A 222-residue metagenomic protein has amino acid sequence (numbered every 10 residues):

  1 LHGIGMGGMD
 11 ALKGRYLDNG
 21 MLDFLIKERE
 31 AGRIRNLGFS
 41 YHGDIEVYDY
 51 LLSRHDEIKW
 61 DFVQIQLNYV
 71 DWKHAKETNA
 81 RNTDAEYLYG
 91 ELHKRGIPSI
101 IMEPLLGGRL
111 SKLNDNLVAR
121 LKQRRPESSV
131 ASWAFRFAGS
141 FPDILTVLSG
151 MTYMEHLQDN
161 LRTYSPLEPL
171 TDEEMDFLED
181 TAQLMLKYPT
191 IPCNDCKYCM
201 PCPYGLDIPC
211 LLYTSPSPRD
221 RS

Functional and structural regions predicted by a protein language model:
H2-L206, S222: Beta/alpha (TIM)-barrel catalytic core signal, keyed to glycine-rich beta->alpha loops juxtaposed to Asp/Glu that bind
Y204-P209, S215: Helical "substrate-binding/catalytic lid" subdomain of Rossmann-like NAD(P)-dependent dehydrogenases/reductases
Y213-S222: Single conserved hydrophobic/aromatic residue that forms the stacking wall/gate of nucleotide- or nucleobase-binding
